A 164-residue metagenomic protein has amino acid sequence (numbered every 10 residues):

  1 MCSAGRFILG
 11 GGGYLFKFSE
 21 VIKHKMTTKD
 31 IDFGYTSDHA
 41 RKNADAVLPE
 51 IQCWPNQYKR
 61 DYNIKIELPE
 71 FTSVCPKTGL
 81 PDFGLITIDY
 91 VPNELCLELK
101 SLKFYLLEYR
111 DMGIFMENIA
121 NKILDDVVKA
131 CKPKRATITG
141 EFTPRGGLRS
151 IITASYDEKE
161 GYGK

Functional and structural regions predicted by a protein language model:
F7, Y14-F18: Aromatic (phenylalanine/tyrosine) cluster motif
G11-G12, K25: N-terminal regions of proteins, emphasizing targeting and processing segments when present
F18-K164: N-terminal intrinsically disordered, cationic/polar leader segments that include organellar targeting peptides
